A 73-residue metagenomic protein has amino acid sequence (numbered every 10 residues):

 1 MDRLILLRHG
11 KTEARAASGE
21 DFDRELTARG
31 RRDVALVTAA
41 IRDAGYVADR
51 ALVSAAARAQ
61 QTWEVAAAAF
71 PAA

Functional and structural regions predicted by a protein language model:
D2-A72: Active-site-proximal alpha-helix that buttresses catalytic centers in soluble enzyme cores
